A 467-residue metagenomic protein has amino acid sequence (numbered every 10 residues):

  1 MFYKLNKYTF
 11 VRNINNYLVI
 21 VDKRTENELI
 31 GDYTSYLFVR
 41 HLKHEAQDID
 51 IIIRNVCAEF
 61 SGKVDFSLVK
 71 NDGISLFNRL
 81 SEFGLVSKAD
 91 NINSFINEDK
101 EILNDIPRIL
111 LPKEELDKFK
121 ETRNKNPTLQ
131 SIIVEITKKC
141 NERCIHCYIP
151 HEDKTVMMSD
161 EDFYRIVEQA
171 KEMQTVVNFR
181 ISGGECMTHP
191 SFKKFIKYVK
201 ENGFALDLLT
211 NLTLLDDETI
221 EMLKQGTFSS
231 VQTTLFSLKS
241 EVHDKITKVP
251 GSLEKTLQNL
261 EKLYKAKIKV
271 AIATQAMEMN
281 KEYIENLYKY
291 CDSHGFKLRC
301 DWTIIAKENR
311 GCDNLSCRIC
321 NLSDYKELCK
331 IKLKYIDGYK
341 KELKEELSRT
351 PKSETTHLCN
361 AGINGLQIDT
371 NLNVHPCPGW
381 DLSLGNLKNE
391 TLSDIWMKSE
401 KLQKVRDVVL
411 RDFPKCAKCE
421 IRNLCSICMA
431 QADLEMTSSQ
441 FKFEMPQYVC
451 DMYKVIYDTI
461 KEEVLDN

Functional and structural regions predicted by a protein language model:
M1-H44, A58-S61, K100, N104-I109 (+2 more regions): Acidic, low-complexity/disordered tracts enriched in E/D and polar residues
T25-N27, H151-V156, K245-G251, E435: Short glycine-enriched, charge-decorated loop/helix-capping segments at active-site entrances that position
T34, C186-T188, N211-L215, S237 (+1 more regions): Short beta->alpha connector loops
Q47-A58: Short acidic, hydrophobic short linear motifs in intrinsically disordered regions
K63, K70-R79, F83-L85, S94 (+1 more regions): Conserved alpha-helical substructure of the radical SAM core
K139, R143, C147-P150, G362 (+4 more regions): Cys/His-rich metal-chelating microdomains
A205, K224-S230, T234-H375, G379-E390: Radical SAM enzyme [4Fe-4S]-AdoMet core and its adjacent flexible, acidic and glycine-rich loops/tails across
D381-N467: Flexible mid-to-C-terminal extensions adjoining Fe-S/redox cofactors in radical SAM and related proteins
